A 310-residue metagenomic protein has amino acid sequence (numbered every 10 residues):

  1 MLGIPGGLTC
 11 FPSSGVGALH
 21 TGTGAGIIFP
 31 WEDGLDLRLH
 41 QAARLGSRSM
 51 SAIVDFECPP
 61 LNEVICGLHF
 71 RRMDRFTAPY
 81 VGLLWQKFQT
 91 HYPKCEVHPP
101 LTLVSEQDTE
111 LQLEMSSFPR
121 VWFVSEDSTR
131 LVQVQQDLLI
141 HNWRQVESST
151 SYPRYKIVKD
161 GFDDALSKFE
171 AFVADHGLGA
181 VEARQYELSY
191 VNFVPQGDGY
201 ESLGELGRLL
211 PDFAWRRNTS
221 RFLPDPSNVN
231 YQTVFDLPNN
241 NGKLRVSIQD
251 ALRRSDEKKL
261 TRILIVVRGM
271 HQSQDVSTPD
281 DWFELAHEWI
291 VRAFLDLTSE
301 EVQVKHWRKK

Functional and structural regions predicted by a protein language model:
S13-S14: Serine residues within intrinsically disordered or low-complexity segments
I27-I28, E32, D36-Q41: Short, positively charged and aromatic/hydrophobic N-terminal segments
A43-Q136, I140: N-terminal low-complexity, intrinsically disordered segments
P60-L68, V132-P153, V181-V191, K259-Q272: Glycine-rich, often proline-containing surface loops adjacent to acidic residues and nearby aromatics that form
P119-L131, V181-D256: Aromatic/basic-lined ligand-recognition segments that form π-stacking hydrophobic pockets flanked by Lys/Arg to engage
D160-E182: Secondary-structure boundary elements
D256-K310: Long, compositionally biased interface segments
